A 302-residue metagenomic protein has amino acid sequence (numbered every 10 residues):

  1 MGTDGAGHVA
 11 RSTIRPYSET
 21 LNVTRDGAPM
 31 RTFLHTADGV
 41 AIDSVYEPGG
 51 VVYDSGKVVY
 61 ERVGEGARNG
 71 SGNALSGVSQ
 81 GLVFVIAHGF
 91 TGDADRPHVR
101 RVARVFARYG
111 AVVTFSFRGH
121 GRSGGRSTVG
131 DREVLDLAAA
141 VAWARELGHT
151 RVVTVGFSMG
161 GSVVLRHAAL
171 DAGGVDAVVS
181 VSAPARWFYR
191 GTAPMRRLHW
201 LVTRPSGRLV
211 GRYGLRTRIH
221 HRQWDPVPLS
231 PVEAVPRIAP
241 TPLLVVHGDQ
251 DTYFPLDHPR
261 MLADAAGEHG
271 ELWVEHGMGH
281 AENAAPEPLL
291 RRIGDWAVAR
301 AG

Functional and structural regions predicted by a protein language model:
D4-R68, G72-G77: N-terminal cap/lid segment of alpha/beta-hydrolase-fold proteins
F90-A103: The serine-hydrolase catalytic nucleophile loop
A103-G124: Conserved alpha/beta-hydrolase
T128-L147: Alpha/beta-hydrolase active-site loop
G173-W224: Hydrolase active-site cap/lid region
I238-A239, V245-H247: Short beta-strand/loop motif that positions the catalytic acidic residue of the alpha/beta-hydrolase fold
T252-H258: Conserved alpha/beta-hydrolase "acid-adjacent" motif
M278-L289: Catalytic histidine-centered segment of alpha/beta-hydrolase-like enzymes
